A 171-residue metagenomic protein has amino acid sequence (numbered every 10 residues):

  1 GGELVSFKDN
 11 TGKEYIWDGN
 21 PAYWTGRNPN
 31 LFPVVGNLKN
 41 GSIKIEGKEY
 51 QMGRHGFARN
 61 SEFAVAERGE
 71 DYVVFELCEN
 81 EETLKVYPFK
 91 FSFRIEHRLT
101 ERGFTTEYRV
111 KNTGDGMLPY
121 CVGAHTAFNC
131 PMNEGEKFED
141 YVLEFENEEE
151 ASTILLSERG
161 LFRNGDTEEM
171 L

Functional and structural regions predicted by a protein language model:
G1, E79-F128, M132: Acidic, contiguous internal or C-terminal segments within carbohydrate-active enzymes that form a structured patch used
G1-I45, E49-M52: Beta-strand-rich N-terminal accessory domains
G2, L38, N60, K90-S92 (+1 more regions): Short beta-strand-initiation
L4-V5, Y72-V73, F104-T106: Hydrophobic residues embedded in beta-strands of well-ordered beta-sheets
S6-K8, G116-V122, I154-L155: Short, hydrophobic/aromatic beta-strand segments
F7-K8, G53, E76-C78, E107-R109: Beta-strand residues in well-ordered beta-sheet regions across diverse protein folds
K48-E101: Extended, loop-rich substrate-binding clefts of extracytoplasmic carbohydrate-active enzymes
M117, A127-L171: Active-site/ligand-binding surface loops and adjacent short beta/alpha elements that line catalytic pockets across
